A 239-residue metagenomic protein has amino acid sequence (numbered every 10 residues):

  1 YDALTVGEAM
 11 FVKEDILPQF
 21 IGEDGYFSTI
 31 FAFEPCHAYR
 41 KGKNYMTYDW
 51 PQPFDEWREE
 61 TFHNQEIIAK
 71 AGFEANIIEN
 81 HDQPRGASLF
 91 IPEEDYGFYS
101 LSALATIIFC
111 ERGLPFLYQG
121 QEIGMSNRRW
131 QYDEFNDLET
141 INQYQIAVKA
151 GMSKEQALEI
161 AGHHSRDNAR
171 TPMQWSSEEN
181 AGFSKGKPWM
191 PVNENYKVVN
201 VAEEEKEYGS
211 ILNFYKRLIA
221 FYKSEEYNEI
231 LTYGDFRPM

Functional and structural regions predicted by a protein language model:
Y1-M239: Active-site and adjacent substrate-binding regions of carbohydrate-active enzymes
